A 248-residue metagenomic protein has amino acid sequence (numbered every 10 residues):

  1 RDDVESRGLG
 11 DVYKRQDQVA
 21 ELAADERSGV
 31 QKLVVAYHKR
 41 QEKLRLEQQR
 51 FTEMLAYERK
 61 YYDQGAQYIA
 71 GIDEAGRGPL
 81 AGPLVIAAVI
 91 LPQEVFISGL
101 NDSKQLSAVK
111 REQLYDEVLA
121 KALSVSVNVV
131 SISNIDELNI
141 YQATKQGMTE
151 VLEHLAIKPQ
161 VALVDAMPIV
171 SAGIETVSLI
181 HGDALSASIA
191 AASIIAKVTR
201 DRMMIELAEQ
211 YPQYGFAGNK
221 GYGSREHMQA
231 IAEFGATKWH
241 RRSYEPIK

Functional and structural regions predicted by a protein language model:
D2-Y13: Single conserved hydrophobic/aromatic residue that forms the stacking wall/gate of nucleotide- or nucleobase-binding
A23-A70: Flexible, acidic active-site loops/lids enriched in D/E/S/T/G that coordinate Mg2+ and/or position polar
K60-Y61, L119-L123, K158-V177, D201 (+1 more regions): Acidic-glycine-rich active-site phosphate/pyrophosphate-binding loop
Q67-M167: Contiguous, small/hydrophobic- and glycine-enriched helical/loop subdomains that border and often "cap" functional
V89-I90, L119, M203-N219: A short beta-strand->alpha-helix segment at the C-terminal rim of the class III nucleotidyl cyclase catalytic domain
P159, V177-R202: An extended, acidic
K197-R200, E206, K220, T237: Nucleotide-activated chemistry modules centered on ATP-dependent adenylation/adenylyltransferase
G223-K248: Long, intrinsically disordered, low-complexity Ser/Thr/Pro-rich regulatory/activation regions of nuclear proteins
